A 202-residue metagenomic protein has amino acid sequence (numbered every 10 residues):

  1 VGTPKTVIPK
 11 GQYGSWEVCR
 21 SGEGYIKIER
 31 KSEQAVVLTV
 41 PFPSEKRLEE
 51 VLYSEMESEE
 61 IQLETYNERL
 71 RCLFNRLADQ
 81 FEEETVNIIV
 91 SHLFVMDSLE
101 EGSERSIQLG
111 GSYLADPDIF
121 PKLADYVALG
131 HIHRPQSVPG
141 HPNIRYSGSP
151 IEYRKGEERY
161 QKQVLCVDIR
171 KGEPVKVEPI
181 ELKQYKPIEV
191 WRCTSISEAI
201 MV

Functional and structural regions predicted by a protein language model:
V1-V202: Extended recognition/assembly regions associated with phosphoester-bond processing machinery
